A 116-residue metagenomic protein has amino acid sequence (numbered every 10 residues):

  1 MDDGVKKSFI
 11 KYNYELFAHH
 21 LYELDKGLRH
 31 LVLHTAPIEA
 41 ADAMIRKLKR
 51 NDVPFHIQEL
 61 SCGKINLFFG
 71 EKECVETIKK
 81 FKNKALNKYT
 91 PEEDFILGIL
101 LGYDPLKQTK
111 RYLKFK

Functional and structural regions predicted by a protein language model:
M1-K116: Domain-length accessory/inserted modules outside core catalytic folds
